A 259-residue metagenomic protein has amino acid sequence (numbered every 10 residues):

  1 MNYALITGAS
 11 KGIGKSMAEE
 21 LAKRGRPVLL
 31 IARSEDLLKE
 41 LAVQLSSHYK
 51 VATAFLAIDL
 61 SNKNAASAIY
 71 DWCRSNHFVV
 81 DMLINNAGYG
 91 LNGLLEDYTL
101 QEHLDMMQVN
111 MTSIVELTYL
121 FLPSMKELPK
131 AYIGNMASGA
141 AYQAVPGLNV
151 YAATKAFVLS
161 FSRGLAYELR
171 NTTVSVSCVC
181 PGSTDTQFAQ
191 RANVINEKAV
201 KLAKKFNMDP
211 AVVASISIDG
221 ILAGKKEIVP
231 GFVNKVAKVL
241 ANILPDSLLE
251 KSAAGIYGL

Functional and structural regions predicted by a protein language model:
G8-G12: Conserved glycine-rich cofactor-binding loop
R24-L41: Conserved glycine-rich Rossmann-like NAD(P)H-binding loop of the short-chain dehydrogenase/reductase
N86-L91: Conserved NAD(P)H cofactor-binding loop of Rossmann-fold oxidoreductase domains
L94-L95, T99-M107: Substrate-binding pocket helix/loop in short-chain dehydrogenase/reductase
T118, T154: Active-site helix of classical SDR
S138: Residue(s) in the substrate-gating loop at a strand-loop-helix junction that position the organic substrate next
C178, V200-A237: C-terminal helical subdomain
